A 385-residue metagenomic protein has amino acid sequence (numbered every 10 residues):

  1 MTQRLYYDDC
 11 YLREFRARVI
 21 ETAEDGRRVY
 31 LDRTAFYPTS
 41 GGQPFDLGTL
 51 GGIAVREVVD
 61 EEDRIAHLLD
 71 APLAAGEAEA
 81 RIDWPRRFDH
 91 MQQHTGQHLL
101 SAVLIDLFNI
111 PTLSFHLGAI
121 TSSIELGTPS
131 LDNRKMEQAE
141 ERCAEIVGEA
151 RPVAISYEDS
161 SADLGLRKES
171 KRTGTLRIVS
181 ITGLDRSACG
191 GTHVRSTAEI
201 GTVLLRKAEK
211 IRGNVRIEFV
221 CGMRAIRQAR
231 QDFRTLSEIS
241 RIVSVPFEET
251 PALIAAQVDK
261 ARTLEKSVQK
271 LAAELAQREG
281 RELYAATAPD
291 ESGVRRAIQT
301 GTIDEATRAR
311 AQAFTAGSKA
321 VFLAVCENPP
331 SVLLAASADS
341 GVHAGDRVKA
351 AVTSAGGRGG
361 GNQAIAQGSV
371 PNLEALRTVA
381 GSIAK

Functional and structural regions predicted by a protein language model:
M1-G76: Conserved nucleotide-binding/hydrolysis modules and their immediate coupling elements across P-loop/ASCE NTPase motors
M1-V29, R234-S318, R358, N362-Q363 (+1 more regions): Mid-to-C-terminal polyanion-binding domains and interfaces
I20-A35, A75-R87, R172-L184, S340-R358 (+1 more regions): Short, hydrophobic/aliphatic alpha-helical segments
R28-L31, E62-A71, S122-G127, V332-L334 (+1 more regions): A generic structural motif
T34-L50, A74-I124, Q363-A364: Active/ligand-binding-proximal structured segments within catalytic/core domains that scaffold catalytic residues
R86, D106-N214: Functional cores that coordinate and move charged inorganic groups
A188-I200, R295-K385: Glycine-rich, acidic loop segments that terminate in or are immediately followed by a histidine
H193-V194, T202-A255: A conserved active-site cap/scaffold subdomain adjacent to cofactor or substrate pockets
